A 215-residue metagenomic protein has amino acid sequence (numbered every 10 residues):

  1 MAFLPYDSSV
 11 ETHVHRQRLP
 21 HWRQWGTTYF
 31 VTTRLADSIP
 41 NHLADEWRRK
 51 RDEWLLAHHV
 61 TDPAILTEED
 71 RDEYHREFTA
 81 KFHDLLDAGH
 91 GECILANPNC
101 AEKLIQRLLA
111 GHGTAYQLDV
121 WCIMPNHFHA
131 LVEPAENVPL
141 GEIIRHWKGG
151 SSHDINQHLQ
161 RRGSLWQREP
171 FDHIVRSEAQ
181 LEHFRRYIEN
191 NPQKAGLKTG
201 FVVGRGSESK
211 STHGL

Functional and structural regions predicted by a protein language model:
M1-L215: Short catalytic/metal-binding and nucleic-acid-binding patches
